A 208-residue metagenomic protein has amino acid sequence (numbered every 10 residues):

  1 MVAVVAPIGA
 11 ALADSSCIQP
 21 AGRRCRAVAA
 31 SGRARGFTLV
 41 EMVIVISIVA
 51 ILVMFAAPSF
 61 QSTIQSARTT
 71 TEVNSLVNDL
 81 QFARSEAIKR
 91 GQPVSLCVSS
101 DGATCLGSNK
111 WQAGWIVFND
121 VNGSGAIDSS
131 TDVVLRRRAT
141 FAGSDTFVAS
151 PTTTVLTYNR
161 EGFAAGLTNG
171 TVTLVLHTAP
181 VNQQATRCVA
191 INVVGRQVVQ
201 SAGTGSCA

Functional and structural regions predicted by a protein language model:
M1-R33, I51-Q81, S85, P93-A208: N-terminal helix-rich module
R35-S47: N-terminal signal-anchor/signal peptide hydrophobic helix marking the start of the first transmembrane segment
